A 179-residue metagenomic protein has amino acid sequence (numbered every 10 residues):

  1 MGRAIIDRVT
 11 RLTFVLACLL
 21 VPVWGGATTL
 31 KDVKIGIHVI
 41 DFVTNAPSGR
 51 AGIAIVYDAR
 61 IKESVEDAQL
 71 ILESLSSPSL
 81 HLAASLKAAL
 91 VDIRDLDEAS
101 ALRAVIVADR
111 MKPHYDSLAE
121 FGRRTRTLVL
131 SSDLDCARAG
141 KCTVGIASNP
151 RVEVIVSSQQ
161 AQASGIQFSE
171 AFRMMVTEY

Functional and structural regions predicted by a protein language model:
M1-F14: Bacterial N-terminal signal peptides that target proteins for export
G2-I5, V23-Y179: Short hydrophobic alpha-helices and adjacent helix-cap/hinge residues
L12-P22: Bacterial N-terminal signal peptides
